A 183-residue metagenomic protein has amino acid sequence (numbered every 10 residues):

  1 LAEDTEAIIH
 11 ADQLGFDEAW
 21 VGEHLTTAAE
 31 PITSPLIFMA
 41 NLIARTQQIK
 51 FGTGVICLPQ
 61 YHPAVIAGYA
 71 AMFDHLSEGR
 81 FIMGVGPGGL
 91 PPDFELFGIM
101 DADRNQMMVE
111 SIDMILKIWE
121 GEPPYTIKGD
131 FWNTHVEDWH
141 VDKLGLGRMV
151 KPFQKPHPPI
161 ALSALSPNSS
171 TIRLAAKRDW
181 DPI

Functional and structural regions predicted by a protein language model:
L1-F16, I82-G84, A102, L116 (+2 more regions): C-terminal amphipathic alpha-helical "assembly" element that mediates oligomerization/partner interfaces or acts as
L1-T53, H157-P158: N-terminal beta1-alpha1-beta2 module of alpha/beta enzyme domains
E18, Q48-V55, R80-G84, P159-A161 (+1 more regions): Structural preference for beta-strand elements that scaffold enzyme active sites
E23, G54, L96-M100: Short amphipathic alpha-helical segments at helix-loop
H24, G54-I56, G86-G88: Histidine-centered beta-alpha loop that forms part of the nucleotide-sugar donor binding/catalytic region in diverse
T27-I32, I56-H62, M100-D101: Glycine-rich "substrate-gating" loop/helix at the edge of Rossmann-like oxidoreductase active sites
E30, G54, L58, G147 (+1 more regions): Residue-level detector of alpha-helical hydrophobic segments embedded in or interacting with membranes
H62-R178: Internal, glycine-rich beta/alpha segment that forms the wall or movable "lid" of small-molecule/cofactor binding
